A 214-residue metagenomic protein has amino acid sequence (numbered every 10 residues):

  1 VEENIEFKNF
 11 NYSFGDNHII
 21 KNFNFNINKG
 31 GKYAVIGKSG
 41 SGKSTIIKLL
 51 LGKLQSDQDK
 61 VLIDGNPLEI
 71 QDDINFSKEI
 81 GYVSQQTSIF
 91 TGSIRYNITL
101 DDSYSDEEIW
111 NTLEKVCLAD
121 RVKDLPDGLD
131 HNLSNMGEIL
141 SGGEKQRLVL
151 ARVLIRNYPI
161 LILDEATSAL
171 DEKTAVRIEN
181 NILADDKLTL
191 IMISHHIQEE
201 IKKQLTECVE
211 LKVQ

Functional and structural regions predicted by a protein language model:
Y33-A34, Y82: Short beta-strand immediately N-terminal to the Walker A/P-loop
I36-K38: The feature captures the beta-strand-to-loop junction immediately N-terminal to the Walker
L51: Helix-to-loop junction immediately C-terminal to a conserved catalytic motif
D59-I70, F76: Conserved ABC transporter NBD signature motif
K60-L62, R95-N135, E179-N180: ABC ATPase nucleotide-binding domain helical subdomain, centered on the C-loop/LSGGQ "ABC signature"
G81, Q86, N97, H131-Q214: ABC-family ATPase nucleotide-binding domain "signature/switch" substructure
